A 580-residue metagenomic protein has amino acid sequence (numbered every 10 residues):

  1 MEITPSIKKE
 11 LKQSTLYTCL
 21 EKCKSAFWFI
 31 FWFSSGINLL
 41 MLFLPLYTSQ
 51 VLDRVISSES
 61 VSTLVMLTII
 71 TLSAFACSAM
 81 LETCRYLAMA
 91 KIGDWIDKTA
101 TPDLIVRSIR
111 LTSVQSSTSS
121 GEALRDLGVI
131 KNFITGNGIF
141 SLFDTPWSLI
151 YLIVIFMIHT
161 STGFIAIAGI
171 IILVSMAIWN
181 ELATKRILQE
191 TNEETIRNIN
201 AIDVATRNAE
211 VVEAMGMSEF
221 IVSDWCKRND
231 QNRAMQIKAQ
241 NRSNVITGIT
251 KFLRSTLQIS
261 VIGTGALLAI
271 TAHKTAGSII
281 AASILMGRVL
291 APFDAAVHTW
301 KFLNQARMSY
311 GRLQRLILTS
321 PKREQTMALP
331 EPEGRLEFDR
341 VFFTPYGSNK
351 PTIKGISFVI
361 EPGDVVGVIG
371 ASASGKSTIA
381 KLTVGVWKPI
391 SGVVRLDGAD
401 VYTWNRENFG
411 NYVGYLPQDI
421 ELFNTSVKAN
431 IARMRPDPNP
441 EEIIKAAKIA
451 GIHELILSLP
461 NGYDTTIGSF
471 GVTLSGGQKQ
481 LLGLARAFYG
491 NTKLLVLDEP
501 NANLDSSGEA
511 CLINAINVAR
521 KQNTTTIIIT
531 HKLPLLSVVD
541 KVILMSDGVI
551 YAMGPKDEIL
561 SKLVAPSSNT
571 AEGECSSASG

Functional and structural regions predicted by a protein language model:
M1-L42, S57, V61-M66, R85 (+12 more regions): Membrane-integrated ABC transporters
L20-S25, S113-V114, D126-I134, G138 (+7 more regions): An intracellular "coupling" helix at the cytosolic face of ABC transporter transmembrane type-1 domains
F27-C84, A88, F156-S161, A272 (+1 more regions): Transmembrane helix-loop-helix hairpins at lipid-water interfaces of multipass membrane proteins, especially the type-1
S34, T71-A74, F140-T191, T264-K274 (+1 more regions): Transmembrane helices of ABC transporter permease
I70-E82, G169-I172, S243, T247-L257 (+2 more regions): Hydrophobic alpha-helical segments in the permease module
A90-G93, M217, N241, V289-L316: Cytosolic ends of transmembrane helices, especially the final helix of ABC transmembrane type-1 domains
G311, R395, K428-S469, I513-N514 (+3 more regions): ABC ATPase nucleotide-binding domain helical subdomain, centered on the C-loop/LSGGQ "ABC signature"
V384: Helix-to-loop junction immediately C-terminal to a conserved catalytic motif
